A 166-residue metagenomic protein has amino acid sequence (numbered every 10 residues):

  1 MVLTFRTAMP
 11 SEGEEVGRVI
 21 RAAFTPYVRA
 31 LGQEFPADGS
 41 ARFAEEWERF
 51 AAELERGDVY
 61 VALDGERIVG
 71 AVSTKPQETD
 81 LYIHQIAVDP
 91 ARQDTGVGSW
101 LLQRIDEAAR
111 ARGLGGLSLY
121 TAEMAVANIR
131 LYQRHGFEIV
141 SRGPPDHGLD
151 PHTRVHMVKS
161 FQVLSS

Functional and structural regions predicted by a protein language model:
M1-E14, R18, Q162-S166: Conserved N-terminal entry element of GNAT/NAT acetyltransferase domains
R21-R49: Conserved GNAT-fold acetyl-CoA-binding loop/helix
E45-V61, Y82: A short helix-loop-beta-strand connector motif used in the catalytic cores of GNAT acetyltransferases and, in some
E46, A51, G115-I129, Q133-H135 (+1 more regions): C-terminal "cap" of GNAT-fold acetyltransferases
V61, R67-K75, Y82-A87: Conserved beta-strand in the GNAT
P76, D89-T95, E123-M124: Active-site acidic-Proline motif in GNAT/NAT acetyltransferases
V88, D94-E107, R130, R134: Conserved acetyl-CoA-binding loop-helix of GNAT-fold acetyltransferases
